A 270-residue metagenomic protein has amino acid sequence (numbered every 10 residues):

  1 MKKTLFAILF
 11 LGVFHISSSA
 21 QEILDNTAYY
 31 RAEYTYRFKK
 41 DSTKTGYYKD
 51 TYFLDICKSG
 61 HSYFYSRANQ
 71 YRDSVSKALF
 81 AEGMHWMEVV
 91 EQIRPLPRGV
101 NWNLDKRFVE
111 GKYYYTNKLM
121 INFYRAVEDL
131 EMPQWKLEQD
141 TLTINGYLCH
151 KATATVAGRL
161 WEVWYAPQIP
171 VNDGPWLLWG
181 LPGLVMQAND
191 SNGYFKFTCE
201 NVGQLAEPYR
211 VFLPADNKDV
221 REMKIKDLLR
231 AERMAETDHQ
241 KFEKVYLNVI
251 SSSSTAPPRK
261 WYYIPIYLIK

Functional and structural regions predicted by a protein language model:
M1-T27: Bacterial Sec-dependent N-terminal signal peptides
E22-K270: Extended soluble regions of mature proteins
